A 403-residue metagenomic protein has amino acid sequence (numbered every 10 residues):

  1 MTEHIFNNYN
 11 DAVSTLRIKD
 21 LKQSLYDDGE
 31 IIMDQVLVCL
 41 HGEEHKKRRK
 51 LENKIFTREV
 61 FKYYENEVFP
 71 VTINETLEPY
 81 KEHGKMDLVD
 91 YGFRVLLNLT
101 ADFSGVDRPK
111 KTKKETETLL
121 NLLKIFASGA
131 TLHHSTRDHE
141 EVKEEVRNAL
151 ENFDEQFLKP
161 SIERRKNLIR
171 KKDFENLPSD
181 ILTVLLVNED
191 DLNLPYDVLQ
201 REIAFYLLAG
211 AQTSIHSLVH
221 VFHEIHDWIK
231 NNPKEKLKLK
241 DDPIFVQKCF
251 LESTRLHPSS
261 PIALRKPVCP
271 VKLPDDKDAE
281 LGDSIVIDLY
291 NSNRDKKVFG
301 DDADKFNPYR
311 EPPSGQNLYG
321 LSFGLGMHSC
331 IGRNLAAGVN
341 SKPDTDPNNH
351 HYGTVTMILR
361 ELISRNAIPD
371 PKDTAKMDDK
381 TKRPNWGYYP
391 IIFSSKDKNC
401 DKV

Functional and structural regions predicted by a protein language model:
M1-E3, D370, D401-V403: N-terminal targeting/anchor module and adjacent flexible "hinge" preceding the catalytic domain
M1-V60, T118-A130: Cytochrome P450 substrate-recognition site 1
Y63-A209: Cytochrome P450 heme-thiolate monooxygenase catalytic core
Q200-A204, A211-L237, R333-N366: Cytochrome P450 catalytic-core helices
L237-K277: Conserved cytochrome P450 K-helix E-x-x-R motif and the immediately C-terminal K′/meander segment
D276, L281-S284, D288-R294: A translation/RNA-centric and nucleic-acid-associated enzymatic feature enriched in Class II aminoacyl-tRNA synthetases
D288-G315, F323: Conserved cytochrome P450 K-helix/beta-meander segment immediately N-terminal to the heme-binding cysteine loop
R310-Y388: Cytochrome P450 heme-thiolate "Cys pocket" and heme-binding signature region
